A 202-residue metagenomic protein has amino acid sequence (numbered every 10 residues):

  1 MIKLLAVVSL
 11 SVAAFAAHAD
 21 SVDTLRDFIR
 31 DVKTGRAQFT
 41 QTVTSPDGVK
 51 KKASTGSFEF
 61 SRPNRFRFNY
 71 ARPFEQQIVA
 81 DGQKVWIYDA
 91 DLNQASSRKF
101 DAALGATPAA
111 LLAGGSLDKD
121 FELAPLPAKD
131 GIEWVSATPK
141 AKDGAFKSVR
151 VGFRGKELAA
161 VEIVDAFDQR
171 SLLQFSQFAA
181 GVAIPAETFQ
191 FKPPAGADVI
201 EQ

Functional and structural regions predicted by a protein language model:
M1-V8: Bacterial N-terminal signal peptides that target proteins for export
S9-H18: Hydrophobic h-region of N-terminal signal peptides that target proteins for export in Gram-negative bacteria
A17-K51, N64, P193-Q202: N-terminal leader/targeting segments and the immediate start of mature chains
R36, N64-R65, K84, E157-A160: Structural motif
T40-P46, N69-A71, Y88-A90, T138-K140 (+1 more regions): A generic structural motif
S57-A106, S171: An acidic-aromatic
S96, K119-Q202: Gly/Pro-enriched, hydrophobic low-complexity segments that function as extracytoplasmic propeptides/linkers
A109-G114, D120-A124: Anionic-ligand binding region
